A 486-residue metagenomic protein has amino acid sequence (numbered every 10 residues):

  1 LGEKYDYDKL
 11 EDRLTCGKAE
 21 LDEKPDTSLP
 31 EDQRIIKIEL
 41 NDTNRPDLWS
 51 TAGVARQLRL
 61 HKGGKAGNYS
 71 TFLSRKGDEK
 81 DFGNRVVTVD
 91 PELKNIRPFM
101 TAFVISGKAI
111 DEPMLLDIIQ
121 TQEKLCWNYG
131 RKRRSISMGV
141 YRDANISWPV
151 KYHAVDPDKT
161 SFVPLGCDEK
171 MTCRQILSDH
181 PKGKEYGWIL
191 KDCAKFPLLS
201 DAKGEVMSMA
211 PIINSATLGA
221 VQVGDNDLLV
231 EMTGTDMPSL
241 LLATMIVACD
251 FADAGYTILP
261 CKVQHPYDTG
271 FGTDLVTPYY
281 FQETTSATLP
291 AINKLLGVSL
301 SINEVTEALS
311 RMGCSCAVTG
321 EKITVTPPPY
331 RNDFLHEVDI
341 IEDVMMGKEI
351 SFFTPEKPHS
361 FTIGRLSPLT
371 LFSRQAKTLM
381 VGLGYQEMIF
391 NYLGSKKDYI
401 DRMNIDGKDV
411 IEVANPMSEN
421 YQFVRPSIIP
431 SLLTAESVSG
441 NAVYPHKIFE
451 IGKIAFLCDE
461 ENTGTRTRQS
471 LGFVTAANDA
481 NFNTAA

Functional and structural regions predicted by a protein language model:
G2, E31-K37, N44-A486: Extended beta-strand-rich architecture
Y5-I38: Translation machinery proteins
